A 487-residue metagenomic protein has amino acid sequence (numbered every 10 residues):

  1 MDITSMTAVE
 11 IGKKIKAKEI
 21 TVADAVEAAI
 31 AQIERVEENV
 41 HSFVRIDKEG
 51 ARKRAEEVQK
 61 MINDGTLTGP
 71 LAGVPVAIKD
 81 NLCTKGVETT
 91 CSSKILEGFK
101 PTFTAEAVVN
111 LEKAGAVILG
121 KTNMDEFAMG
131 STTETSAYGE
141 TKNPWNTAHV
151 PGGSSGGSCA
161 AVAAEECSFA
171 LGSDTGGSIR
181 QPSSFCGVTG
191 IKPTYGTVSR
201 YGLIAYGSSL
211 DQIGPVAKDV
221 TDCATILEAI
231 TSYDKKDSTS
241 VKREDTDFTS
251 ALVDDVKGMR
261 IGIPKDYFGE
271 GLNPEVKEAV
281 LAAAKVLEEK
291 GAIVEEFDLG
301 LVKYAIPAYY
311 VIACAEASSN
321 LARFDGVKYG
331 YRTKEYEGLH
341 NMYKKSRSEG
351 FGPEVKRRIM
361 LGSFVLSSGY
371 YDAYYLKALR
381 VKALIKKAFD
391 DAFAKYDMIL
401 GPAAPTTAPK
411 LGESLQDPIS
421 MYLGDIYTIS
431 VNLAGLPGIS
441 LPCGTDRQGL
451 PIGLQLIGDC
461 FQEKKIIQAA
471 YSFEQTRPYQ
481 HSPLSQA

Functional and structural regions predicted by a protein language model:
M1-K53, E289-G291, F364, S482-A487: An N-terminal boundary/leader segment
A25-A29, A308-Y309, V355-S363: Short alpha-helical scaffolding segments that buttress acidic/His motifs in well-ordered protein cores
A29, A51, T104, C223 (+5 more regions): Residue-level signal for inorganic ion chemistry
R35, K113, A164-F169, S173-G271 (+5 more regions): Structural helix-boundary/capping segments
H41, D237-D245, M259-R260, P264-D266 (+3 more regions): Flexible, acidic loop-helix segments that line cofactor/substrate-binding pockets
L71-C91, S250, D255-G262, A315-K386 (+1 more regions): Short helix-loop capping/hinge segments that flank enzyme active sites or metal/cofactor-binding pockets
L71-I213, P264-D266, A315, G401-I419: Short glycine/serine-rich loop/turn segments
K94, G98, A137, T239-R243 (+4 more regions): Short, surface-exposed loop/helix-turn segments at secondary-structure junctions that function as lids/hinges flanking
